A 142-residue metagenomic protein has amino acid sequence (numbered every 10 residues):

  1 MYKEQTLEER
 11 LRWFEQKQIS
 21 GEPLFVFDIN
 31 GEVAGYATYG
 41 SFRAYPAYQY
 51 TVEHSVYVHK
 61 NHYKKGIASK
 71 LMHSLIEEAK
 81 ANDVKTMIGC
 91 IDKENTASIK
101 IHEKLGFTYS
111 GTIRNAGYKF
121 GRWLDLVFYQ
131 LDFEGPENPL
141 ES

Functional and structural regions predicted by a protein language model:
Y2, H102, F107, Y129: Conserved active-site tyrosine of GNAT-family acetyltransferases
K3-N61, M72, D132-E134: Acetyl-CoA-dependent GNAT
E22, L124-F128: Short hydrophobic/aromatic beta-strand or adjacent loop that forms the aromatic wall/cage of a ligand/substrate-binding
S41, I88-I91, T108-D125, E134-G135: Conserved catalytic-core motifs of GNAT/GCN5-like acyltransferases
V58, K64-A81, T96-K104: Conserved acetyl-CoA-binding loop-helix of GNAT-fold acetyltransferases
M72, N82-C90, E94, I113: A beta-strand edge to alpha-helix "cap/lid" segment located at domain peripheries
G135-S142: Acidic/histidine-enriched, glycine/proline-rich intrinsically disordered or flexible terminal extensions
